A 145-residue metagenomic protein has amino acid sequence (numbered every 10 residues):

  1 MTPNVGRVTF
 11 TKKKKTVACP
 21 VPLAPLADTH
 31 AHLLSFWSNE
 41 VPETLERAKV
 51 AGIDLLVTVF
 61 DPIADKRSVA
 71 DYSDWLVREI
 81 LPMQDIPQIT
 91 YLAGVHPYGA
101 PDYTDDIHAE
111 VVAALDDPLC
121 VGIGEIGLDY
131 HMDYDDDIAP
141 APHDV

Functional and structural regions predicted by a protein language model:
M1-V145: Mid-domain alpha/beta scaffold segments of enzyme catalytic cores
